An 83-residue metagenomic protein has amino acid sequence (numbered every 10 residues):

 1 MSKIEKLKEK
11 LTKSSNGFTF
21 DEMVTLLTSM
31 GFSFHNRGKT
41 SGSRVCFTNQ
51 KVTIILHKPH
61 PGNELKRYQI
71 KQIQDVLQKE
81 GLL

Functional and structural regions predicted by a protein language model:
M1-T28, L83: A charge-rich, low-complexity, intrinsically flexible signal that marks solvent-exposed coils, linkers, repeats
E9, I54, N63: Flexible, active-site-adjacent loop/turn segments at secondary-structure boundaries
S14-S15, H35, L65: Residues that cap or flank secondary-structure elements
S29-H57: A short, structured beta-strand/loop element
P59-L83: C-terminal structural segments of small proteins and small subunits
